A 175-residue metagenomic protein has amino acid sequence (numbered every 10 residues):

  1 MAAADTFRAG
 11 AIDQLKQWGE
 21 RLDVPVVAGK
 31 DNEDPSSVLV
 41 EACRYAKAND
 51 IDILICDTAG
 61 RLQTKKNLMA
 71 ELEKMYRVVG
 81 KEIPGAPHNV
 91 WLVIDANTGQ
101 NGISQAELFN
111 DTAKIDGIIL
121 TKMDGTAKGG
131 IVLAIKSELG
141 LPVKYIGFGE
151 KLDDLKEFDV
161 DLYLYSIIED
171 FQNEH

Functional and structural regions predicted by a protein language model:
M1-H175: P-loop/Walker A NTP-binding module and the surrounding RecA-like catalytic core of P-loop NTPases
